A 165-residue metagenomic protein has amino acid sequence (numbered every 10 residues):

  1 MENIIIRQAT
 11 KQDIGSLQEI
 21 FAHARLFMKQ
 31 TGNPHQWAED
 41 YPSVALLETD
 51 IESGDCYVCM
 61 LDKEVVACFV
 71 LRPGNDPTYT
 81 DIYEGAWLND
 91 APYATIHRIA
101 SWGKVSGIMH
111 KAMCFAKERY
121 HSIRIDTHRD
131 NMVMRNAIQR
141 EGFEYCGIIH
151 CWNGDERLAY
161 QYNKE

Functional and structural regions predicted by a protein language model:
I4-E19: A short beta-loop-alpha structural element at the N-terminal edge of CoA-dependent acyl/N-acetyltransferase catalytic
R25-A45: Conserved GNAT-fold acetyl-CoA-binding loop/helix
A45-V58, N75-P77: A short helix-loop-beta-strand connector motif used in the catalytic cores of GNAT acetyltransferases and, in some
V58, E64-G74: Conserved beta-strand in the GNAT
V70-K104: Conserved acyl-donor/pantetheine-binding loop and adjacent beta-alpha core of acyl/acetyltransferases and related
S101-E118, N136-R140: Conserved acetyl-CoA-binding loop-helix of GNAT-fold acetyltransferases
E118-D130: Conserved GNAT acetyl-CoA-binding A-motif
D130-G147: Conserved active-site alpha-helix within GNAT-family acetyltransferase domains
